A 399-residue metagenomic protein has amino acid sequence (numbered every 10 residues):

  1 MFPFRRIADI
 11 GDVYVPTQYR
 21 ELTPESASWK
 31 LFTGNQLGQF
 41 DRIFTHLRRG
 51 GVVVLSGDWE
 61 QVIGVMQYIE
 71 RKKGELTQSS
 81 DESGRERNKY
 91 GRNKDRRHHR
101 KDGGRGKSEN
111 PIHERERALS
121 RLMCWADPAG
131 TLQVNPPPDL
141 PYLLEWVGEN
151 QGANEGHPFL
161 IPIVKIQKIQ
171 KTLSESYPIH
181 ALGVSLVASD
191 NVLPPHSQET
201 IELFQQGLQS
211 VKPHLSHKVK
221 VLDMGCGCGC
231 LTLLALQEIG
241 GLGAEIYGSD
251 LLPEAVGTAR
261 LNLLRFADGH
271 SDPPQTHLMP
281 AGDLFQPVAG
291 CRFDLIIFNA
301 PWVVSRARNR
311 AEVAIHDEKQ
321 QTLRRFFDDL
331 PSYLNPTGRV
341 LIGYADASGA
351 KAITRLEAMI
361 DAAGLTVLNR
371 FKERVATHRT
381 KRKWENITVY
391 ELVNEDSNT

Functional and structural regions predicted by a protein language model:
F2-Y177: N-terminal auxiliary segments of SAM/dcSAM-dependent transferases
P136-L234, W384-E385, E391: SAM-dependent Rossmann-like transferase core, predominantly class I methyltransferases with a strong bias toward
V187, L278-P280, L368: General small-molecule cofactor/ligand-binding pocket signal
T200-R308: Conserved SAM/SAH cofactor-binding pocket of Class I
P253, A311-L334: Glycine-rich S-adenosyl-L-methionine
W302-V303, Q320, A345-A350: Short "lid" loop at the C-terminus of a central beta-strand within the Rossmann-like core of SAM-dependent
T337-Y344: Conserved beta-strand signature within the Rossmann-like core of class I S-adenosyl-L-methionine
D346-N398: Class I S-adenosyl-L-methionine
